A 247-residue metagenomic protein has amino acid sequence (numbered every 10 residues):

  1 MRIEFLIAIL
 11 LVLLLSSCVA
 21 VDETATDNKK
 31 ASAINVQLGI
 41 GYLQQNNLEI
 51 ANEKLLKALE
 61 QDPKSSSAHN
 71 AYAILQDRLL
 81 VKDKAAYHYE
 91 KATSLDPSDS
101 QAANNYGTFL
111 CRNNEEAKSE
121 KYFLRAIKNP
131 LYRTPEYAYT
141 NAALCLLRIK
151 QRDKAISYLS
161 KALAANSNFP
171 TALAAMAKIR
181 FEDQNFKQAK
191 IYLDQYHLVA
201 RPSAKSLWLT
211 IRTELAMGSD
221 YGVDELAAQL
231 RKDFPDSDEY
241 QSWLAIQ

Functional and structural regions predicted by a protein language model:
V12-I34: Bacterial Sec signal peptide processing site at the extreme N-terminus
D27, Q61, L95-D96, N129-L131 (+3 more regions): Structural marker of alpha-solenoid helical repeat scaffolds
A31, L38, S65, D99 (+4 more regions): Residue-level recognition of tetratricopeptide repeat
Q37, A71-I74, N105, Y139-N141 (+2 more regions): Canonical tetratricopeptide repeat
A68, A102, E136-A138, A172 (+2 more regions): TPR alpha-solenoid repeat register
L198-Q247: Terminal, low-structured helical/coil segments at or just beyond the last alpha-helical repeat
